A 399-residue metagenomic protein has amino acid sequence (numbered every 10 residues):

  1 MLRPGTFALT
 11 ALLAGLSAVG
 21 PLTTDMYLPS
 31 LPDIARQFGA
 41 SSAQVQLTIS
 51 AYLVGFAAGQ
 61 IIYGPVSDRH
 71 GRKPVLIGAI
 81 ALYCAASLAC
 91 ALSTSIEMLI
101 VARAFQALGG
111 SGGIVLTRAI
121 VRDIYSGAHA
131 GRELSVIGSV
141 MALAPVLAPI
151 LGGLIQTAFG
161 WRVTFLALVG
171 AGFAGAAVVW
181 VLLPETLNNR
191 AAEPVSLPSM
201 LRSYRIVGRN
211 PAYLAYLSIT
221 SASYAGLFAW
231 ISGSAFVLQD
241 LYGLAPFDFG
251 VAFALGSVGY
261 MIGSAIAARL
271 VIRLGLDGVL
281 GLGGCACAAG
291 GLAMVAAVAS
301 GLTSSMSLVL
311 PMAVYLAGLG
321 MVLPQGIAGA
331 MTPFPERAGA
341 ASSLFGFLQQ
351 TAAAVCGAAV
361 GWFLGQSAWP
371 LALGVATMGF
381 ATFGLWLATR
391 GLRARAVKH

Functional and structural regions predicted by a protein language model:
M1-L2, T186-L217: Juxtamembrane intracellular "pre-TM" segments in multi-pass secondary transporters
Q37-G39, G71, L92-M98, G109 (+2 more regions): Helix-breaking motifs and short loop linkers at transmembrane-helix boundaries and internal kinks in secondary membrane
A58-E97: Conserved MFS/SLC helix-loop-helix module at the cytosolic interface between two early adjacent transmembrane helices
Q60-H70, G263-L276: Helix-to-loop junctions at the C-terminal end of transmembrane segments in multipass secondary transporters
P74-A89, V169, V279-M294: Structural signature of the two symmetry-related core transmembrane helices
L82-A89, E97-F105, M306-M312: Paired small-residue
M98, S135-V181: Helix-loop-helix hairpin linking two adjacent transmembrane segments in secondary transporters
A102-L143: Cytoplasmic helix-loop-helix junction between adjacent transmembrane helices in 12-TM secondary transporters
